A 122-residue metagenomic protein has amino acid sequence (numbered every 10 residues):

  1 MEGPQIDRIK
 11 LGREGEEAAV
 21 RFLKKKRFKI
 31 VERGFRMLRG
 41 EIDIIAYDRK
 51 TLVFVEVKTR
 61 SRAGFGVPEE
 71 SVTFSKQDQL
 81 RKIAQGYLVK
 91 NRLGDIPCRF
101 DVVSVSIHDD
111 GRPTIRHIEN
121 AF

Functional and structural regions predicted by a protein language model:
M1-P4, R60-F65, E119: Short glycine/proline- and charge-enriched loop/turn segments that cap or connect secondary-structure elements
M1-R33: Acidic-basic catalytic patches of nuclease active cores, encompassing PD-(D/E)XK and other metal-cofactor nuclease
L23, I42-G64, L80: Conserved catalytic cores of phosphodiester-cleaving nucleases, focusing on short active-site segments
F28-K29, L52, P97: Hydrophobic "anchor" residues on beta-strands that sit immediately upstream of conserved functional sites
M37-G40: Short acidic/glycine-enriched loop/turn segments that link adjacent beta-strands
S61-R81, Y87-K90: Mg2+/Mn2+-dependent nuclease catalytic core
K90-F122: Domain-level recognition of nuclease-like catalytic cores that cleave nucleotide substrates
